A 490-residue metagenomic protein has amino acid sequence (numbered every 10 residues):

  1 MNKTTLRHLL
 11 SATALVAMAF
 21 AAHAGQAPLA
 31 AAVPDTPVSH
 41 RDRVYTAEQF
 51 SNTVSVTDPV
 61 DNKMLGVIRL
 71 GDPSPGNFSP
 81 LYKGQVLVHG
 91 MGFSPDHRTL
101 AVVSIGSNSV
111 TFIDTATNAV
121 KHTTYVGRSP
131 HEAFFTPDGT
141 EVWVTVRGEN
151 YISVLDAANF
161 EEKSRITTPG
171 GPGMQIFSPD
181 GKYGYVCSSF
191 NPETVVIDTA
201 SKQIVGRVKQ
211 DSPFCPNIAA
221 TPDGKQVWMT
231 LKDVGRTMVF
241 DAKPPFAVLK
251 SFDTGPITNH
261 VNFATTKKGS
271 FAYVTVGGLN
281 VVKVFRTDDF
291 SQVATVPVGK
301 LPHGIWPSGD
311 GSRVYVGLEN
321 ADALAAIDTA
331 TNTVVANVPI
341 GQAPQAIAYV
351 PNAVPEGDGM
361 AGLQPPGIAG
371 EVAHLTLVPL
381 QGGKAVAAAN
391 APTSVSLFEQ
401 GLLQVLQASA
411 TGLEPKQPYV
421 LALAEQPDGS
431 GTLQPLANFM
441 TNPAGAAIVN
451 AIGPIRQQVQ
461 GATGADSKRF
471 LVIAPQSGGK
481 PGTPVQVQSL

Functional and structural regions predicted by a protein language model:
N2-A24: Gram-negative bacterial Sec-dependent N-terminal signal peptides
M18-A391, G401, P415-Q417, G431-P435 (+3 more regions): Predominantly soluble domains enriched in secretory-pathway, periplasmic, or organellar proteins
T393, L402-A408: Structural beta-strand segments of beta-rich domains
A410-L413: Short, flexible loop/turn segments at beta-strand junctions in immunoglobulin-like and fibronectin type III
Q417-L423: Short beta-strand segments enriched for Tyr within beta-sheet-rich domains, predominantly fibronectin type III
A424-S430: Change "in extracellular beta-sheet-rich domains … of secreted and cell-surface proteins" to "in beta-sheet-rich domains
Q457-R469: Short glycine/proline/serine/threonine-rich loop/turn segments at secondary-structure transition edges
P481-L490: Short beta-strand elements
